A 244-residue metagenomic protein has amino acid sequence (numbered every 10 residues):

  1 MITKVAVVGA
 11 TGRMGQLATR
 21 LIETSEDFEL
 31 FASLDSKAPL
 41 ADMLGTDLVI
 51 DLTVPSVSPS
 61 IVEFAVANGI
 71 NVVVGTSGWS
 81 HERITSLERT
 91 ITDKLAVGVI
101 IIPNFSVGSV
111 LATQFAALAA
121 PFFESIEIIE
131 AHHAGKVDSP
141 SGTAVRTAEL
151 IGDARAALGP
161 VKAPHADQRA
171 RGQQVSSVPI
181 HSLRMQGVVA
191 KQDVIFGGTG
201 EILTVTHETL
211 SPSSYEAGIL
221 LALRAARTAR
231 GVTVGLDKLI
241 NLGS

Functional and structural regions predicted by a protein language model:
K4-M43, E124-S244: C-terminal substrate-binding/catalytic lobe of Rossmann-fold NAD(P)-dependent oxidoreductases
D42-I50, V66-V72: Short acidic/histidine-rich motifs immediately flanking catalytic phosphotransfer sites in two-component signaling
T53-V54, S77, R184: Short glycine-/small-residue-rich Rossmann-like dinucleotide-binding loops
S56-G75, S86: Rossmann-fold NAD(P) dinucleotide-binding segment
E63, T76-V99, F115-L118: Rossmann-fold NAD(P)-binding glycine/threonine-rich loop
N71, S86-S106, E124-I126: Rossmann-fold dehydrogenase core element
V110-F123, S139: Rossmann-like NAD(P)H-binding beta-loop-alpha module
